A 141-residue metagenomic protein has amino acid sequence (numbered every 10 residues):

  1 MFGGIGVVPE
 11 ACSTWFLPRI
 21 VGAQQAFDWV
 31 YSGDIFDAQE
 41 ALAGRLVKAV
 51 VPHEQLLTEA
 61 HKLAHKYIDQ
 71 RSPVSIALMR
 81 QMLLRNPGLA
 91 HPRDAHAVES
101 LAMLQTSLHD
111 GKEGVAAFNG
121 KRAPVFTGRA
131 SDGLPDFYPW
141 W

Functional and structural regions predicted by a protein language model:
M1-V74: Crotonase-fold acyl-CoA enzyme core
G3, P18-R19, S32-G33, G88-A90 (+2 more regions): Short secondary-structure boundary micro-motifs
T14, A23-A26, S75-R80, S100 (+1 more regions): A general structural signal for well-ordered alpha-helical segments in protein cores
Y31, D37-E40, A97, A102 (+3 more regions): Low-complexity, compositionally biased segments
V47-A97, L104, H109, V125-W141: C-terminal long alpha-helix characteristic of the crotonase
K121: Conserved N-box asparagine in the HATPase_c
